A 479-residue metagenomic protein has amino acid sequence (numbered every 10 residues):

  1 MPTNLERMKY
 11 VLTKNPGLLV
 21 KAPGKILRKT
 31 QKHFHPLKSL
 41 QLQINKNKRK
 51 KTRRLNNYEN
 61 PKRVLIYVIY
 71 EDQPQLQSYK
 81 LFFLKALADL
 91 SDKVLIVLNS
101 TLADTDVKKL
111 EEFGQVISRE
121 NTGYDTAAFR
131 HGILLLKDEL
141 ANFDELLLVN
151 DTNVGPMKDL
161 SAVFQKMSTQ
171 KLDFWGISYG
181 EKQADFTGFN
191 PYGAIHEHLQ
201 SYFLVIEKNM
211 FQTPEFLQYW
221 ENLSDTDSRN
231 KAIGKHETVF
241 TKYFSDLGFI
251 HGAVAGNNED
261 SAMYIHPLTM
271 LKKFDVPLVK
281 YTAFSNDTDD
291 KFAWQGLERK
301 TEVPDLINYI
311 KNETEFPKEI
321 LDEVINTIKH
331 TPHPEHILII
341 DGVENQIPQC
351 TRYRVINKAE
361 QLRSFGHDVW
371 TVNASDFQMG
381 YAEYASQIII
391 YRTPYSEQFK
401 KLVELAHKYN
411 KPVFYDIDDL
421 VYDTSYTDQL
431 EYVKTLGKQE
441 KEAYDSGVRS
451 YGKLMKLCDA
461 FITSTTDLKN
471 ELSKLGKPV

Functional and structural regions predicted by a protein language model:
P2-H336: ER/Golgi luminal nucleotide-sugar-dependent glycosyltransferases, focusing on the catalytic module
I69-Y79, V343-Y353, Y395: A short, glycine/small-residue-rich beta-strand->loop->alpha-helix junction that serves as a flexible
Y381-Q398, P412-D416: Short N-terminal targeting/anchoring amphipathic segment
A382, Q429-L436, G452-L457: A conserved, positively charged/aromatic
I389, L457-T465: A short beta-strand/loop micro-motif in the catalytic core of glycosyltransferases that engages the nucleotide-sugar
K408, K438-A460: Membrane-proximal helix-turn-helix segments that form the acceptor-binding/catalytic region of lipid-linked
Y415-D445: Acceptor-binding helix/loop patch of EC 2.4 sugar-transfer enzymes, predominantly nucleotide-sugar-dependent
L468-V479: Helix-loop-beta element that forms the nucleotide-linked donor phosphate-binding surface in glycosyltransferases
